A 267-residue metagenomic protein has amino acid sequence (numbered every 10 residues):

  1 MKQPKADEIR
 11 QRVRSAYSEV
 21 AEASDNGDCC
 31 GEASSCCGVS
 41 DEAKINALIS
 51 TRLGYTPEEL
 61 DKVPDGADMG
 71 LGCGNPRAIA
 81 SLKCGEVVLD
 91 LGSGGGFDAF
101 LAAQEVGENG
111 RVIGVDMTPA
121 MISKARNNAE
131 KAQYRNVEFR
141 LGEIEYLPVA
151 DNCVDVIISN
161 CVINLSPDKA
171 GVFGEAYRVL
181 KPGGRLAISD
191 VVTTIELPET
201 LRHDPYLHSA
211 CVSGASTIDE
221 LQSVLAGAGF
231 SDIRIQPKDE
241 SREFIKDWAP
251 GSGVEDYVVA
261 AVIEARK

Functional and structural regions predicted by a protein language model:
S40-V87, F97-E105: Conserved alpha-helix/loop element of class I SAM-dependent methyltransferases that forms part of the SAM/SAH-binding
C84, E145-V156: A short acidic, Gly/Pro-enriched loop at the edge of an enzyme's catalytic core that lines a small-molecule cofactor
V88, I157-I158: Hydrophobic beta-strand segment of the Class I
T118-A120: Conserved SAM/SAH-binding beta-strand->alpha-helix loop
A132-E145: Conserved SAM-binding strand-loop segment of SAM-dependent methyltransferases
A170-R185: A short glycine-rich, Lys/Arg-flanked "PGG" loop and its adjoining helix->strand segment in the class I
V192-V212: Short, glycine-/aromatic-enriched active-site segment of Class I SAM-dependent methyltransferases
S213-I235: Short alpha-helix
